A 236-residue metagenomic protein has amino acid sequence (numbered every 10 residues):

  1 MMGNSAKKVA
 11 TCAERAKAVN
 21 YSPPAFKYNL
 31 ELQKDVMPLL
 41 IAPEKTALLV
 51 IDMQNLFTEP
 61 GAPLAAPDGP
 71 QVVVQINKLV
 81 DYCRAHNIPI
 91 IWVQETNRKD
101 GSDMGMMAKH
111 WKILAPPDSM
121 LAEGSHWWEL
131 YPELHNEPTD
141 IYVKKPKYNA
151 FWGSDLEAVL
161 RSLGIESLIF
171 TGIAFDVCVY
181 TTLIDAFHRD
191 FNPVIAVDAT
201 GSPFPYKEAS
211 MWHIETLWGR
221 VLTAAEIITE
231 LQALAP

Functional and structural regions predicted by a protein language model:
M2-A47, K78-H86, M104, W111-P236: Active-site-adjacent betaalpha module
N20-F26, T58-G69: Acidic/histidine-rich helix-loop elements that form or flank divalent-metal/phosphate-binding sites at the catalytic
E44, A62-C83, N87-W92: A short alpha/beta connector and helix-capping loop motif
A47-F57: Acidic-leg catalytic submotif of subtilisin-like serine proteases
V50, I91-Q94, K144-K145: Short, conserved beta-strand edge motifs with alternating hydrophobic and charged residues
L56-E59, D100-S102: Short acidic/His/Gly/Ser-rich catalytic and metal-binding motifs that mark active-site loops of diverse hydrolases
L64-D68, A108-K109, F187-H188: Glycine-rich, phosphate-binding/catalytic loops in enzymes
I88-D100, A196: Short beta-strand segments at enzyme active-site cores
